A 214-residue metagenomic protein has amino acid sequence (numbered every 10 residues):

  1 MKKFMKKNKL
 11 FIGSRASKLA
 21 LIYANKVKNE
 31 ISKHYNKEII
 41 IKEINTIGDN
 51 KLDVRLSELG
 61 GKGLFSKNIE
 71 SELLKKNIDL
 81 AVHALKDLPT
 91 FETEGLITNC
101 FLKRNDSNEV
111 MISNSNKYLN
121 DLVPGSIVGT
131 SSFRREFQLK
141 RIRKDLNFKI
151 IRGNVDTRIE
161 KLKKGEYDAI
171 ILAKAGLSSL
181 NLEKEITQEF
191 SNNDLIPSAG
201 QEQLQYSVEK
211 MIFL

Functional and structural regions predicted by a protein language model:
K2-L214: Domain-level signature for soluble enzymes in the chorismate/prephenate branch of the shikimate pathway
